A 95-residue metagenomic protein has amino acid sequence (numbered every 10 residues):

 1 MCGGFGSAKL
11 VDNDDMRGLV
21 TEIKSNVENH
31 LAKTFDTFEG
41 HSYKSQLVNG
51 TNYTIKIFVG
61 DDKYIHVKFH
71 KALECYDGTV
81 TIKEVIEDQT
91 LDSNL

Functional and structural regions predicted by a protein language model:
M1-L95: N- and C-terminal low-complexity/disordered segments
